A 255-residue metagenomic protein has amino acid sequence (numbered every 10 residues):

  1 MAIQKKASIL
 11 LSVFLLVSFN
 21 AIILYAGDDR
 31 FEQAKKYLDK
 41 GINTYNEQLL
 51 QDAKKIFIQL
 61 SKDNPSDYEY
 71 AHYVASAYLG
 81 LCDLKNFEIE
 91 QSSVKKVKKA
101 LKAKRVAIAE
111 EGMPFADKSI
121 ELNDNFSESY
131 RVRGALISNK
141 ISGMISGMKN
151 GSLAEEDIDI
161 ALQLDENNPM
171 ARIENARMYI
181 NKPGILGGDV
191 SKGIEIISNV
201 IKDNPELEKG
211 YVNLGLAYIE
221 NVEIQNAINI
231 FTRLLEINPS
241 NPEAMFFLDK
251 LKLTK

Functional and structural regions predicted by a protein language model:
L11-A21: Bacterial N-terminal signal peptides
A26-K62, E69: Start-of-domain marker
G27, Y68-E69, S127-E128, P169-M170 (+2 more regions): Helix-start (N-cap) detector for alpha-helical repeat units in TPR-like alpha-solenoids, especially tetratricopeptide
G27-D39, H72, R131, I173 (+2 more regions): Alpha-helical tetratricopeptide repeat
Y37-D52, A77-E121, N125, R131-D159 (+2 more regions): Short coil/linker segments at helix-helix boundaries
E69, Y73-V74, G80, V132 (+3 more regions): Canonical tetratricopeptide repeat
G188-S191, E208-K255: Terminal, low-structured helical/coil segments at or just beyond the last alpha-helical repeat
